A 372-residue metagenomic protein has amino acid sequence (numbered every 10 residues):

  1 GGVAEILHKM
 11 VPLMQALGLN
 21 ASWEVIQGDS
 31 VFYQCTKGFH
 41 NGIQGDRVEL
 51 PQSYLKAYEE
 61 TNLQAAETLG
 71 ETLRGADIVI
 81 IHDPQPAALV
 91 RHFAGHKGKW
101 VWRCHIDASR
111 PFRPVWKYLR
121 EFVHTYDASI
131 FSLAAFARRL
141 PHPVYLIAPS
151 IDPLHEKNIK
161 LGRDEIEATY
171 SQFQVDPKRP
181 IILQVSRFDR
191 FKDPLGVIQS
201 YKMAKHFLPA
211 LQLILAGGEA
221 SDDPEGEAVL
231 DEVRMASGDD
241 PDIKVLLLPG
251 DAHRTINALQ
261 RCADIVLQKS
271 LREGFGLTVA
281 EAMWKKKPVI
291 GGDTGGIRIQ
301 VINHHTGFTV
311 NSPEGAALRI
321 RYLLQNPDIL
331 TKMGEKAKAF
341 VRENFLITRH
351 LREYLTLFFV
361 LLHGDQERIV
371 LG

Functional and structural regions predicted by a protein language model:
H8-A76, R138, I147-L154: A conserved catalytic-core segment of Leloir-type glycosyltransferases
S171-K192, I198, L213-I214: Conserved donor-binding/catalytic core segment of Leloir-type glycosyltransferases
G217-A258: Nucleotide-activated donor-binding/catalytic signature segment of Leloir-type glycosyltransferases, i.e., the conserved
N257, A280-W284, R298-I299, H305: Short alpha-helical segment that forms part of, or immediately flanks, the ligand-binding pocket in carbohydrate-active
L271: Aromatic "clamp/platform" in nucleotide-sugar-dependent glycosyltransferases that forms part of the donor/acceptor
P288-G291, V301, T309: Short hydrophobic beta-strand element within catalytic cores of glycosyltransferases and related nucleotide-activated
N303-E314, Y322-P327: Conserved acidic donor-binding segment of nucleotide-sugar-dependent glycosyltransferases
Y322, I329-E343, H350-T356, V360: A short, well-ordered alpha-helix in the C-terminal region of glycosyltransferases
